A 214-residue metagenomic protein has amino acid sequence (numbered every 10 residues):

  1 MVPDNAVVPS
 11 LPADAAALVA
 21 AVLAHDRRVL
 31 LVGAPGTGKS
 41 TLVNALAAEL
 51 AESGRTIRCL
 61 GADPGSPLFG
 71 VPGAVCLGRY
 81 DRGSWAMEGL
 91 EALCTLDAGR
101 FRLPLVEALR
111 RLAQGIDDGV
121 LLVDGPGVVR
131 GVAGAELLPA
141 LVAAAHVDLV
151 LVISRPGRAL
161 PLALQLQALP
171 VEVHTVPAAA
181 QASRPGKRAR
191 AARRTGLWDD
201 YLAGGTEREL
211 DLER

Functional and structural regions predicted by a protein language model:
M1-H25, L31, E49, R55 (+3 more regions): Preference for solvent-exposed, low-hydrophobicity sequence contexts
V7-V32, S53-G54, R58-V129: Nucleotide-state-sensitive switch-loop elements of NTP-binding domains
P35: The conserved Walker
K39: Conserved lysine of the Walker
L42, L46: Hydrophobic positions on the alpha1 helix immediately C-terminal to the Walker A/P-loop
F69, L141, Q165: Hydrophobic/aromatic ligand-binding patch that stacks against planar heteroaromatic rings of cofactors or nucleotides
G134-A140: Charged helix-capping and loop-helix junction motifs
